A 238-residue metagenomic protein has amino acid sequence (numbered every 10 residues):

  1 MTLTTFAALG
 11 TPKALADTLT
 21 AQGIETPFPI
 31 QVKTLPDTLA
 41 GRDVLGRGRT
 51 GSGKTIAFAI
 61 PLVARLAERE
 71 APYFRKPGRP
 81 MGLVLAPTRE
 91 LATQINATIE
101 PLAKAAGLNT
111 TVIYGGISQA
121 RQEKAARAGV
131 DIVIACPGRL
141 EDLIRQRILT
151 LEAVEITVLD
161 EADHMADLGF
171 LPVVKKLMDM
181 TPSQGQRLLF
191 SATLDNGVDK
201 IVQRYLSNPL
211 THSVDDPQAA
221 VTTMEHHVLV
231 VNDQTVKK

Functional and structural regions predicted by a protein language model:
M1-R47: Conserved pre-motif I regulatory segment
P12, T55, A59-I60, A92 (+5 more regions): A general structural signal for well-ordered alpha-helical segments in protein cores
A14-D17, A21-I24, P72-R145, A153-I156 (+2 more regions): Conserved nucleic-acid-binding Ia/Ib motif block in the N-terminal RecA-like helicase ATPase lobe
E25, L45, V63, A67 (+6 more regions): Nucleotide phosphate-binding site architecture
V32-V44, T55-R75, T98-L102, E141: Walker A/P-loop NTP-binding motif
T38, F74-P77, T150, T181: Short, flexible hinge/linker loops that cap or flank conserved catalytic cores
G48-S52: The conserved Walker
L83, L102, T111-I113, Q122 (+1 more regions): Interdomain coupling/hinge region of P-loop NTPase helicase/AAA+ cores
